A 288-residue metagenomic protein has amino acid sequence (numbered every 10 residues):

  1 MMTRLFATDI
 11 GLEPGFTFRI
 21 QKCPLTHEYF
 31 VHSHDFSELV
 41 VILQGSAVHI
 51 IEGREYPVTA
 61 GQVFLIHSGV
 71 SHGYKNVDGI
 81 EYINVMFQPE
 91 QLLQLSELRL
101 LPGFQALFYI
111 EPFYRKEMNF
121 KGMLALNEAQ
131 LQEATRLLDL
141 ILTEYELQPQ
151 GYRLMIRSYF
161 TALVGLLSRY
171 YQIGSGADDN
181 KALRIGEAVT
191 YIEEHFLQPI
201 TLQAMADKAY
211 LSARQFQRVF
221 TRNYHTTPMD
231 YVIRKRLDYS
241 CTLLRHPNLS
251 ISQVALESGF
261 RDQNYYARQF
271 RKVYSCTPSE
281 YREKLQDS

Functional and structural regions predicted by a protein language model:
M1-V63, V70-H72, N76-G79, P102-Y114 (+3 more regions): Generic protein-terminus/edge-of-domain signal
E38-V41, E133-L137, Y159, L166: Amphipathic, well-ordered alpha-helical segments in soluble domains
G45, E133-L147, R184-H195, Y239 (+1 more regions): Solvent-exposed, amphipathic alpha-helical segments
G69-L93, E97-R99: Ligand-binding loop in jelly-roll beta-barrel domains
N119-A129, Y145-Q198, Q203-A209, R222-R234 (+1 more regions): Short, Lys/Arg-enriched, Trp-marked, Pro/Gly-tolerant hinge/linker segments that flank
L166-Y171, E193-D238, R245-K284: Basic/polar phosphate-binding segments, predominantly the helix-turn-helix DNA-binding elements of transcriptional
